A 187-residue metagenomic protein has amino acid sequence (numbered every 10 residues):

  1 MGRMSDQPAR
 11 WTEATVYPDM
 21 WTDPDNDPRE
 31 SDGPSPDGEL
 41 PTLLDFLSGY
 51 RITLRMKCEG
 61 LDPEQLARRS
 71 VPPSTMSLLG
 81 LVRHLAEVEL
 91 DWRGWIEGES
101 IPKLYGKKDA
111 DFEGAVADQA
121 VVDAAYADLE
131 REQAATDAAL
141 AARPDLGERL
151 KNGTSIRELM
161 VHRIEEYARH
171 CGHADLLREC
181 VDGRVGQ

Functional and structural regions predicted by a protein language model:
G2-N26, E30-D32, L40-D111, L150-Q187: Short, contiguous alpha-helical
P28-G33, A120-A124: Long, acidic, intrinsically disordered low-complexity segments
D37-L43, V122-D123: Active-site rim elements
A110-G147, E158-R163: Acidic/histidine-rich alpha-helical segments that form the ligand environment of transition-metal centers
